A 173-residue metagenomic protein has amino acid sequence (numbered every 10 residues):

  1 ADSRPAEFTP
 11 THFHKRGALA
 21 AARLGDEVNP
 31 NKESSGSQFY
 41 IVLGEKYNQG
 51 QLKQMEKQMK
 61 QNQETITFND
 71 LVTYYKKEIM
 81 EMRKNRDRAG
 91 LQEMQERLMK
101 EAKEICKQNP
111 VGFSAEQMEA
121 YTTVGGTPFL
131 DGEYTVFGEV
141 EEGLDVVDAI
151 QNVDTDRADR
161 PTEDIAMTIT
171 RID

Functional and structural regions predicted by a protein language model:
A1-D173: Cyclophilin-like peptidyl-prolyl cis-trans isomerases
